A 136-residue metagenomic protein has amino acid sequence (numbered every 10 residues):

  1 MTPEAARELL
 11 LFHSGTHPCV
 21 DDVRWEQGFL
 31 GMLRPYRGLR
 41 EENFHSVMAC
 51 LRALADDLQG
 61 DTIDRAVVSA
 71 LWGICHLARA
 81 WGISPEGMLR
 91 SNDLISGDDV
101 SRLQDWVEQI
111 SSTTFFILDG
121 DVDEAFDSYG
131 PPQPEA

Functional and structural regions predicted by a protein language model:
M1-C50, D56-L89, D93: N-terminal low-complexity, intrinsically disordered segments
C50-L51, I110: Short low-polarity hydrophobic stretches
W72-A136: Amphipathic alpha-helical binding modules
